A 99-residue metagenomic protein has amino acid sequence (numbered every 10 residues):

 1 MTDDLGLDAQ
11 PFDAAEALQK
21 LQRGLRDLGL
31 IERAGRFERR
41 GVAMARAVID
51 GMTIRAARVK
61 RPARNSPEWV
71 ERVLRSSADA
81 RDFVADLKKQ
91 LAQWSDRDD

Functional and structural regions predicted by a protein language model:
M1-D99: Charge-dense, helix-prone N-terminal extensions
